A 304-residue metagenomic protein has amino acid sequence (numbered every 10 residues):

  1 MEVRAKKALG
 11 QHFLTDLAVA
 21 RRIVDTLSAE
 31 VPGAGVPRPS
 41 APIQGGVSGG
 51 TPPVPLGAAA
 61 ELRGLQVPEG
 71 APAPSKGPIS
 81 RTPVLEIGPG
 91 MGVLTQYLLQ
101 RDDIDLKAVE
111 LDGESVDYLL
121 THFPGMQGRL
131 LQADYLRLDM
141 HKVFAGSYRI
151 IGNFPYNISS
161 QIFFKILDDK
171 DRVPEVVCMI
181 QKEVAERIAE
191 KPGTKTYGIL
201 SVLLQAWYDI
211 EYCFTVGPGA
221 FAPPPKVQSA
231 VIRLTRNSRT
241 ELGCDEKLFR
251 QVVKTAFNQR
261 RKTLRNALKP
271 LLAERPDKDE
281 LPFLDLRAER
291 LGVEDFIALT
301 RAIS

Functional and structural regions predicted by a protein language model:
M1-R38, V47, A58-E69, S75-T255 (+1 more regions): Catalytic cores of RNA-modifying enzymes
R236, T255-S304: C-terminal lobe and adjacent flexible extensions of AdoMet/dcAdoMet transferase-like proteins
